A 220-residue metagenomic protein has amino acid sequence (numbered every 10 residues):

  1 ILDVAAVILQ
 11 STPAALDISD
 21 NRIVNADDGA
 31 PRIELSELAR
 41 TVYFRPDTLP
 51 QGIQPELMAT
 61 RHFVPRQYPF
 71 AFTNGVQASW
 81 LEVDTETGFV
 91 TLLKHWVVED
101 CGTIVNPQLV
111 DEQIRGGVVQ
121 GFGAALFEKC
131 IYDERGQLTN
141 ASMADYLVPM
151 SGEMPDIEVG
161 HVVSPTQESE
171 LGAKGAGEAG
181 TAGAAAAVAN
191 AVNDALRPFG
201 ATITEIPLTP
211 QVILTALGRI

Functional and structural regions predicted by a protein language model:
I1-I220: C-terminal catalytic domains of large/alpha subunits in multi-subunit enzymes
